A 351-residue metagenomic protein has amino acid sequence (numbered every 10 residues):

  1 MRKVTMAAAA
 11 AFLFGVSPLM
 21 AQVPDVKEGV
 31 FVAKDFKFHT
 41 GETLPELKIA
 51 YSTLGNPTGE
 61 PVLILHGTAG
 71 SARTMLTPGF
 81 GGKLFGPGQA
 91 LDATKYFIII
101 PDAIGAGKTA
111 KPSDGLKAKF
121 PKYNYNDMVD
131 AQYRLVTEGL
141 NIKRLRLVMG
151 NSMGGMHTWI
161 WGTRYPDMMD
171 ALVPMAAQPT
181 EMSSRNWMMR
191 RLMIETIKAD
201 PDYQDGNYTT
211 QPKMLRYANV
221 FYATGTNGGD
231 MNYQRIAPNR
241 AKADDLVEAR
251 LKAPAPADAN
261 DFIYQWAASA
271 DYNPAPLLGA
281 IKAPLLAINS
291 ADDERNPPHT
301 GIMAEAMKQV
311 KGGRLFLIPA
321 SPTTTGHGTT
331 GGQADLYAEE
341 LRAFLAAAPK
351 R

Functional and structural regions predicted by a protein language model:
S52-G115, I302: N-terminal cap/lid subdomain of alpha/beta-hydrolase-fold enzymes
N126-L147: Conserved acidic catalytic loop of the alpha/beta-hydrolase fold
K143-N186: Conserved hydrolase catalytic core segment
M168-K252: Alpha/beta-hydrolase-fold enzymes
D261-L277: Active-site nucleophile elbow and catalytic-triad environment of alpha/beta-hydrolase enzymes
I281, A287-N289: Short beta-strand/loop motif that positions the catalytic acidic residue of the alpha/beta-hydrolase fold
E294-G301: Conserved alpha/beta-hydrolase "acid-adjacent" motif
V310-R351: Catalytic active-site module of serine/aspartate enzymes centered on a nucleophile-bearing elbow/loop
